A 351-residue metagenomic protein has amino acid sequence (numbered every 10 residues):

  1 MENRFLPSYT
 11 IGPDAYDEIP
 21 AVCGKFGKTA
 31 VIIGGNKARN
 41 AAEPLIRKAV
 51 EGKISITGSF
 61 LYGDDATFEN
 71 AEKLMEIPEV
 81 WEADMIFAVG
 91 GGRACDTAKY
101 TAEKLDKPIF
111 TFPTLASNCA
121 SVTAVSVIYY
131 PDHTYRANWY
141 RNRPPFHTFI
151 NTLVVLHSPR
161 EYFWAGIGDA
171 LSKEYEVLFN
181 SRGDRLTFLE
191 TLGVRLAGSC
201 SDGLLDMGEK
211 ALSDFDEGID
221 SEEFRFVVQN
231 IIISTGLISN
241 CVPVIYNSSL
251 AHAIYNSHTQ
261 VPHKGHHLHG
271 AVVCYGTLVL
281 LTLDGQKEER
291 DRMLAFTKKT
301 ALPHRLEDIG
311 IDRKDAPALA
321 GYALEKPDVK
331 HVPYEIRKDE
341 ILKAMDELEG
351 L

Functional and structural regions predicted by a protein language model:
M1-M85, L306: ATP/NTP phosphate-donor binding region
E2, E18, Q286-L351: C-terminal charged capping/lid subdomain of soluble metabolic enzymes
Y16, A38-E43, R93-Y100, C119-V122 (+1 more regions): Short glycine/serine/threonine-rich phosphate/pyrophosphate-binding segments that cradle anionic phosphate groups
A49-V50, E76, L105, S126-Y130 (+1 more regions): Short, hinge-like loop/turn segments at secondary-structure boundaries
P78-T101, L105-A116: A short, small-residue-rich loop immediately preceding and capping a beta-strand
K104-L196: A glycine/threonine-rich phosphate-anchoring loop and its flanking beta-alpha core in nucleotide/phosphate-binding
T187-A295: Active-site segments that bind and position negatively charged phosphate/pyrophosphate groups
